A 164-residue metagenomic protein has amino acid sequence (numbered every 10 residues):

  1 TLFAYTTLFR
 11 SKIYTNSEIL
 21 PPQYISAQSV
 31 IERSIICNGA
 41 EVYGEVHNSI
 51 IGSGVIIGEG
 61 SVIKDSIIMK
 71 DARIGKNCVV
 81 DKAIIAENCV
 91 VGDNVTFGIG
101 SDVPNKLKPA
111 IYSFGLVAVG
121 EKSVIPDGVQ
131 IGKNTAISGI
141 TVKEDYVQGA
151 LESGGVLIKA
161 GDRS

Functional and structural regions predicted by a protein language model:
T1: A recurrent flexible, glycine/aromatic-enriched loop bordering the glycosyltransferase active site that acts as
A4-S164: Left-handed beta-helix
